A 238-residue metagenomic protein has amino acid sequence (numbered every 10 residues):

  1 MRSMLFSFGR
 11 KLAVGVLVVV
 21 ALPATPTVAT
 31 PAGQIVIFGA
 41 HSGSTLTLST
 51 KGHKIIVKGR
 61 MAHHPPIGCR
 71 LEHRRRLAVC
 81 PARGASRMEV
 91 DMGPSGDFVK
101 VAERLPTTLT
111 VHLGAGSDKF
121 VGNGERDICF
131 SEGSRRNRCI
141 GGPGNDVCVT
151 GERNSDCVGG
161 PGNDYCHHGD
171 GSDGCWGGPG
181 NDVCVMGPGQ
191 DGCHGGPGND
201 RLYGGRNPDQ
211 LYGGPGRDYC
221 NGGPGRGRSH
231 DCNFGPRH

Functional and structural regions predicted by a protein language model:
M1-P26: Secretory targeting and sorting signals
L12-G15, P26-V36, K58, G142 (+3 more regions): Short, basic/low-complexity N-terminal boundary segments at the transition from targeting/disordered tails
T25-L109, D118, D127: Extracellular lectin-like interaction modules
G39, D91-M92, V101-A102, V111-L113 (+13 more regions): Glycine-centered beta-turn/loop sites at beta-strand termini
H53-K58, L202-G204, P208-L211, R217-Y219: Post-signal/leader-peptide non-cytosolic segments of secretory proteins
H73-A82, R87-V90, N137-C139, C157 (+2 more regions): Extracellular/mature segments of secreted proteins
G96, S117, R126, R136 (+10 more regions): Consensus positions within tandem repeat domains that build extended binding/scaffold surfaces
